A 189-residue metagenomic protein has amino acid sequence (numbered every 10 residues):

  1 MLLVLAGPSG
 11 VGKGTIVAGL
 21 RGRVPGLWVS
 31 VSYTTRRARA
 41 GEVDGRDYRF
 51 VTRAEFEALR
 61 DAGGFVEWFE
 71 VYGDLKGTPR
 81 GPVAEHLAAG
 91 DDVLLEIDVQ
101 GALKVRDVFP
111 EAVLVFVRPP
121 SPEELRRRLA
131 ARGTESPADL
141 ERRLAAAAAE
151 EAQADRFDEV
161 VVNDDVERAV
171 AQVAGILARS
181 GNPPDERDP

Functional and structural regions predicted by a protein language model:
L2-V4: Short hydrophobic/aromatic beta-strand immediately N-terminal to the Walker A/P-loop
A6-P8: P-loop (Walker A) phosphate-binding loop of NTP-binding proteins
V11: ATP-binding Walker
G14: Walker A/P-loop
G22-S30: Post-Walker A helix-loop "phosphate-sensing" segment adjacent to the P-loop in P-loop NTPases
S32-V93, V99-L103: ATP-dependent small-molecule kinase phosphotransfer cores that center on conserved nucleotide phosphate-binding segments
V93-D98, D107-A131: Conserved phosphate-donor/acceptor-positioning beta-strand/loop module used by diverse small-molecule
E111, R127-A130, T134-E135, A149-P189: NTP-dependent small-molecule kinase module
